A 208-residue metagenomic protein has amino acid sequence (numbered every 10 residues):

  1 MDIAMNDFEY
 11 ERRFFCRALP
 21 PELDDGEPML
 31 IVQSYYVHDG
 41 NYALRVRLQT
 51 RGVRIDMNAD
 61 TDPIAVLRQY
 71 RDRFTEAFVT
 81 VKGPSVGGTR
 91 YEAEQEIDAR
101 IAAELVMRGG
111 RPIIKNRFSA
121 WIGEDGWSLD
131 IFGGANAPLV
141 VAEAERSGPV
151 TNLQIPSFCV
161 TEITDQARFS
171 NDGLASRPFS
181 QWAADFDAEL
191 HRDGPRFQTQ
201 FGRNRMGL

Functional and structural regions predicted by a protein language model:
D2-L208: Phosphate-end processing signature that detects enzymes handling 5′-triphosphorylated RNA and polyphosphate
